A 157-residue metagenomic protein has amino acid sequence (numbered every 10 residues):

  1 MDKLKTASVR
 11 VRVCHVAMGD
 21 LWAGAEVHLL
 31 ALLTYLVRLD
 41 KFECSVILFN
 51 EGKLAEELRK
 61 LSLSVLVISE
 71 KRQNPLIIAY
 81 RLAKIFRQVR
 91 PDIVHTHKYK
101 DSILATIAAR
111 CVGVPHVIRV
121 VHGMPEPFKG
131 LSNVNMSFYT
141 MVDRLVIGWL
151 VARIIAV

Functional and structural regions predicted by a protein language model:
M1-V157: Membrane-interface segments of envelope glycosyltransferases acting on lipid-linked substrates or membrane lipids
